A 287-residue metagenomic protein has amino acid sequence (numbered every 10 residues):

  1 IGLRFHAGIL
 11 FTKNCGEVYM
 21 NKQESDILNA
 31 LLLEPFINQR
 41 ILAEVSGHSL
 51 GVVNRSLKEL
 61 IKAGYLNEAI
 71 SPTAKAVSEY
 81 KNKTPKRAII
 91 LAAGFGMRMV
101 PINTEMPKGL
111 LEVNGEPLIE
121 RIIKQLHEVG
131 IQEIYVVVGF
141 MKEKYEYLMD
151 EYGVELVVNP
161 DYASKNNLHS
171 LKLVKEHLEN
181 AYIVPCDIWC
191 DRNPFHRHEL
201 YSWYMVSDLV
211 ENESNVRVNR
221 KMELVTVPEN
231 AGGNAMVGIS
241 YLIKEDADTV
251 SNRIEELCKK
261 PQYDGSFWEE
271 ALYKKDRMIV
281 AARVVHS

Functional and structural regions predicted by a protein language model:
I1-Y19: Short, Lys/Arg-enriched N-terminal segments with co-localized hydrophobic residues within the first ~10-30 amino acids
M20-L28: Short, leucine-enriched amphipathic alpha-helices that occur as contiguous helical runs
D26, D191-Y263: Conserved core of the sugar-phosphate nucleotidyltransferase
L28-L33, Q39-I41, V45-S46, A74-K142: N-terminal glycine-rich phosphate-binding loop and ensuing alpha1 helix
L32-P35, I70-A88, A235-S287: Conserved alpha/beta core of the MobA/IspD/sugar-nucleotide pyrophosphorylase nucleotidyltransferase superfamily
H48-E59: Short amphipathic alpha-helical interaction segments
I61-I70: A short, conserved structural fragment
Y145-N215: Conserved beta-loop-beta/alpha segment of the NTase-like Rossmann-fold superfamily that binds/positions NTPs
